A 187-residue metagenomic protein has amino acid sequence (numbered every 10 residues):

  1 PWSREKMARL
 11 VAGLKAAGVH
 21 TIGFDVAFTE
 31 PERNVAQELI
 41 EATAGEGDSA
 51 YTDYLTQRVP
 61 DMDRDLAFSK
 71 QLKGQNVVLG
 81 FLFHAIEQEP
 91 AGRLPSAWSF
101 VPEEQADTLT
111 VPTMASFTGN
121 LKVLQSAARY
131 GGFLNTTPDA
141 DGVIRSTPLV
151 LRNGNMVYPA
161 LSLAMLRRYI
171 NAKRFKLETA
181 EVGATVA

Functional and structural regions predicted by a protein language model:
P1-A187: Non-transmembrane functional regions of envelope-associated proteins
